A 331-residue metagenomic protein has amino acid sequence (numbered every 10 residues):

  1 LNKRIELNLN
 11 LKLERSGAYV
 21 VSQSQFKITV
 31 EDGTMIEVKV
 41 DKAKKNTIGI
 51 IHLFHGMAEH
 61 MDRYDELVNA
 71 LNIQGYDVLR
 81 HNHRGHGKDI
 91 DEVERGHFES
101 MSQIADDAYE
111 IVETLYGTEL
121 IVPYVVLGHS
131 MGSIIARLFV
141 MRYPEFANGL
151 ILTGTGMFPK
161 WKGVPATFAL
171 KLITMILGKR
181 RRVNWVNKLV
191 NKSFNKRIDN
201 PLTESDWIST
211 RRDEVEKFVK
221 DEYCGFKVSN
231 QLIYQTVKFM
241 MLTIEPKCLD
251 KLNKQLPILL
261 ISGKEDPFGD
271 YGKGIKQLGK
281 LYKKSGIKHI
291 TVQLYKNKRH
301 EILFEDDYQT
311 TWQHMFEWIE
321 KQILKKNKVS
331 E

Functional and structural regions predicted by a protein language model:
Y19-A43: N-terminal cap/lid segment of alpha/beta-hydrolase-fold proteins
I48-G56: Short beta-strand element of the alpha/beta-hydrolase
H55-E59, K264-E265: Active-site glycine-rich loops that stabilize anionic/oxyanionic intermediates across multiple enzyme folds
R63, V68-E92: Conserved alpha/beta-hydrolase
A105-V122: Conserved acidic catalytic loop of the alpha/beta-hydrolase fold
A136-Y223: Alpha/beta-hydrolase-fold enzymes
L260-S262: Short beta-strand/loop motif that positions the catalytic acidic residue of the alpha/beta-hydrolase fold
S285, H289-E331: Catalytic active-site module of serine/aspartate enzymes centered on a nucleophile-bearing elbow/loop
